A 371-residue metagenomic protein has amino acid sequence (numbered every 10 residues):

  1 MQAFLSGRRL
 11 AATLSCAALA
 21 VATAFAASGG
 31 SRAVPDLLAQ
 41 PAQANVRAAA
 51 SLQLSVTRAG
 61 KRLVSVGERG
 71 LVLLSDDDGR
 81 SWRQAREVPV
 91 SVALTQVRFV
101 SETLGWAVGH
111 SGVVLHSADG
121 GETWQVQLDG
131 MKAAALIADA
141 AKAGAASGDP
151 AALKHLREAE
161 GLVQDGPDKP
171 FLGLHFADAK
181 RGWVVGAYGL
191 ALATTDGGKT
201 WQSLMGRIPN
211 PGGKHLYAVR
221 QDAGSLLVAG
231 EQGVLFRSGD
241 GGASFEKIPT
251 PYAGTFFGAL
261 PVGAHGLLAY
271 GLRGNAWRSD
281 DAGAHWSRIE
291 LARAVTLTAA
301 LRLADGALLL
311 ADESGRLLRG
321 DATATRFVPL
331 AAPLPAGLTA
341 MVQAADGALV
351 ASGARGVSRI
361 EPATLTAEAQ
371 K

Functional and structural regions predicted by a protein language model:
Q2, F25-K371: Residue-level hotspots at or immediately adjacent to binding/recognition sites across diverse folds
Q2-L14: Bacterial N-terminal signal peptides that target proteins for export
A12-T23: Bacterial N-terminal signal peptides
